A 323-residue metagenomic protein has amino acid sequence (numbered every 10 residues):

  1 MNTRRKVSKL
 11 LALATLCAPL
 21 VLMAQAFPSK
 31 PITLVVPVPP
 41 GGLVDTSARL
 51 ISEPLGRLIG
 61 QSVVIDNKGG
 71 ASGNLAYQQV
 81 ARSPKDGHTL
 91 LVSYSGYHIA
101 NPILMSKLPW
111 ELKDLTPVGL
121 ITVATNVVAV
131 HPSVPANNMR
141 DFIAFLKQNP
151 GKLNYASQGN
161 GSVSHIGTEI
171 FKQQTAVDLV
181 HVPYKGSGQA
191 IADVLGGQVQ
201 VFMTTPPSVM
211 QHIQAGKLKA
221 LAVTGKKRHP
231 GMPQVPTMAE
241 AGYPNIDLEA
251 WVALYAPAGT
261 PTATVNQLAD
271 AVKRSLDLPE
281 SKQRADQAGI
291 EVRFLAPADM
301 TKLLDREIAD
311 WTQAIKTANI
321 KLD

Functional and structural regions predicted by a protein language model:
T3-A12: N-terminal export leaders
A12-V21: Bacterial N-terminal signal peptides
A24-D114, K152-N154, N160, A176-T205 (+2 more regions): N-terminal (or domain-start) structured segment
S29-P31, Q174-V177, Q214, E240 (+1 more regions): An extracytoplasmic/periplasmic, membrane-proximal ligand-sensing/linker region
T46, L50, P54, L75 (+14 more regions): Extracytoplasmic/secreted proteins, especially bacterial periplasmic and envelope-associated proteins
R82-H88, S95, I103-Q189, M238 (+1 more regions): Hinge/capping helix and adjacent helix->loop/strand transition within the periplasmic-binding protein
G96-M105, H165, I170-Q174, V201-V235: A ligand-binding cleft/hinge motif common to bilobed small-molecule-binding domains
